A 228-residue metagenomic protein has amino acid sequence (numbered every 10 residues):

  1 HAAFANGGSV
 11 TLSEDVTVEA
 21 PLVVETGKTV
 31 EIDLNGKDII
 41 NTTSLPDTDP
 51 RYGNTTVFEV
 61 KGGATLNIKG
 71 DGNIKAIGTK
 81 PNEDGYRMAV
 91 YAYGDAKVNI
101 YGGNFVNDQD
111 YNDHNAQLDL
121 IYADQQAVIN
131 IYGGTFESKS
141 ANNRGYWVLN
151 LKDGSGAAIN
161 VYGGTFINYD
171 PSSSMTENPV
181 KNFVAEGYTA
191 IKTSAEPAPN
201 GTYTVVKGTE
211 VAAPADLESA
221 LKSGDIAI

Functional and structural regions predicted by a protein language model:
H1-A5, Y132-T135, K139, R144-I228: Extracellular/surface-exposed low-complexity segments
A3, V10-T11, A64, A92 (+6 more regions): Low-complexity, intrinsically disordered tandem-repeat tracts enriched in small residues
A5-V18, V30-N35, D225-I228: Glycine-rich repeat segments that build the extracellular carbohydrate-interaction surface of secreted and virion
V10, V16, E25-K28, N41-T42 (+6 more regions): Intrinsically disordered/low-complexity terminal segments and short unstructured peptides
T11, V23, E31, V57-E59 (+10 more regions): Ordered hydrophobic segments in well-structured contexts
E14, I32, T48, G70 (+11 more regions): Intrinsic disorder/low-complexity signal
T17-E31, I40-K69, G78-V98, L118-Q126 (+1 more regions): Extracellular beta-strand-rich solenoid/capping regions of secreted or surface-exposed proteins that bind or remodel
N35-G53, L66-Y86, Y101-Q117, Y132-G145 (+2 more regions): Beta-strand-rich solenoid/repeat architectures in extracellular/passenger domains of polysaccharide-targeting enzymes
